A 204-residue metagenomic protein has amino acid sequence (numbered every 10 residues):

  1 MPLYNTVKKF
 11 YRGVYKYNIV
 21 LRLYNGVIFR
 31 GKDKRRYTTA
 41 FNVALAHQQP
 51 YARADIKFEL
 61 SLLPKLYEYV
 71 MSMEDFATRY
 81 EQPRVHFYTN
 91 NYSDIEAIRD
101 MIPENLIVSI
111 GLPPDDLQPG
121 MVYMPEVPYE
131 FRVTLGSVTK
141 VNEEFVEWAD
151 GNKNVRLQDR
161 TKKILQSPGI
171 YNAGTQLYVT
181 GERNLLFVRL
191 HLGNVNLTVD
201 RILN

Functional and structural regions predicted by a protein language model:
M1-I170, R201-N204: Structured alpha/beta or helical-core interaction and ligand-binding surfaces enriched in interleaved
Y171-N204: Alpha-helical oligomerization segments
